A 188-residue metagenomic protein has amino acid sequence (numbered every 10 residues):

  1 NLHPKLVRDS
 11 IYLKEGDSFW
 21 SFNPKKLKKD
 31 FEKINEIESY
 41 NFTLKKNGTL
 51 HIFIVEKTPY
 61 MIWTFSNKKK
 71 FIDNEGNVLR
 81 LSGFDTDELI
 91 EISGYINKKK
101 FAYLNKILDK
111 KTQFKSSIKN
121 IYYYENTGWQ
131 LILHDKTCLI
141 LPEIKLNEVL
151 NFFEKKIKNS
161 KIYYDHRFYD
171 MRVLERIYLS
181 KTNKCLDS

Functional and structural regions predicted by a protein language model:
L2-S188: Charged, solvent-exposed interaction patches on well-folded alpha/beta domains that mediate macromolecular contacts
